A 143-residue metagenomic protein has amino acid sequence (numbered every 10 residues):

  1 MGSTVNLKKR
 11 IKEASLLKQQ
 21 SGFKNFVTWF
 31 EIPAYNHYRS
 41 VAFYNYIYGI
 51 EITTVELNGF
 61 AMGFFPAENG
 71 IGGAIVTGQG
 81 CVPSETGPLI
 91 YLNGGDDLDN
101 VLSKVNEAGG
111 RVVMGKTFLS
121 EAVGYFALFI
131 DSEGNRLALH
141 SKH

Functional and structural regions predicted by a protein language model:
G2-A14, I50-T86, R136-S141: Conserved short beta-strand elements that form part of the metal-binding/catalytic scaffold of enzyme active sites
G2-V41, P88-I90, K142-H143: N-terminal beta-strand motif that seeds the catalytic metal site of vicinal oxygen chelate
F26-Y35, G80-N106, Y125-I130: Vicinal oxygen chelate
S40-Y44, V105, G134: Conserved active-site tyrosine of GNAT-family acetyltransferases
G49-V55, R111-K116: Short secondary-structure junctions
E68, A108, S132: Short, ordered coil/turn segments that flank beta-strands lining enzyme active or ligand-binding pockets
F118-E121: Short loop/turn motifs at secondary-structure junctions and domain boundaries
